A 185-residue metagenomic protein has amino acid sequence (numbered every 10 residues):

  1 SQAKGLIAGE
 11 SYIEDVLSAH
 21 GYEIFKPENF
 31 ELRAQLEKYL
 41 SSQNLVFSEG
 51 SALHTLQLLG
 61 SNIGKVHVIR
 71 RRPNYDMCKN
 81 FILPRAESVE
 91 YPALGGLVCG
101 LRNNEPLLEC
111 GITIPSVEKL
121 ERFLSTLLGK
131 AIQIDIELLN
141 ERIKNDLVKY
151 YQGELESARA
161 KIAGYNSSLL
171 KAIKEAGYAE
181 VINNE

Functional and structural regions predicted by a protein language model:
S1-E14, F25-L32, R71: Active-site donor-nucleotide binding/catalytic segment of nucleotide-sugar enzymes
V16, H20-Y22: Long, contiguous internal "core" modules enriched in hydrophobic/ aromatic residues
Y22-F25, K38: Alpha/beta-hydrolase fold catalytic core
E23, K65, S88-E90: Conserved beta-strand segments of alpha/beta enzyme cores
P27, I69, Y91-L94: Conserved beta-strand termini and adjacent loop/short-helix elements that scaffold enzyme active sites in alpha/beta
L32-S42: Beta-rich nucleic-acid/ligand-interaction surfaces
S42-A86: A donor-sugar binding/catalytic signature common to diverse glycosyltransferases and related nucleotide-sugar
P84-N184: Leloir-type glycosyltransferase catalytic cores
